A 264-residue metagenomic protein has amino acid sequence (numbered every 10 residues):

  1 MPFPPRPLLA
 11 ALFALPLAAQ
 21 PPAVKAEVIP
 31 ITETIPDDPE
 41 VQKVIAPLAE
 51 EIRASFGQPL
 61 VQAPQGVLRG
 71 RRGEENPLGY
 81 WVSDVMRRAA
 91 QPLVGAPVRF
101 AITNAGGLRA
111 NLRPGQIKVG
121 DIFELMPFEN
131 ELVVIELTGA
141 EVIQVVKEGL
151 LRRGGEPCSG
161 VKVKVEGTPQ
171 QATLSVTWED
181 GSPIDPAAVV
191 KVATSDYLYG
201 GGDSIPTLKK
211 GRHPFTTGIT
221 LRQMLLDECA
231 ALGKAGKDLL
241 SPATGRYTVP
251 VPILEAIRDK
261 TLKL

Functional and structural regions predicted by a protein language model:
M1-R6: Positively charged n-region of N-terminal signal peptides that target proteins for export
P7-L9, F13: N-terminal export leaders
L15-A19: Sec/Tat signal peptide C-region and signal peptidase I cleavage site
Q20-P21, A46, R72: N-terminal export/targeting leaders of redox proteins
P21-Q42, N76, Y80-L264: Feature captures C-terminal
P36-G66: N-terminal, Lys/Arg- and Ser/Thr-rich interaction peptides
S55-G73, E124-M126, I205-G211: Acidic/histidine-rich, surface-exposed loop or edge segments in extracytoplasmic proteins
